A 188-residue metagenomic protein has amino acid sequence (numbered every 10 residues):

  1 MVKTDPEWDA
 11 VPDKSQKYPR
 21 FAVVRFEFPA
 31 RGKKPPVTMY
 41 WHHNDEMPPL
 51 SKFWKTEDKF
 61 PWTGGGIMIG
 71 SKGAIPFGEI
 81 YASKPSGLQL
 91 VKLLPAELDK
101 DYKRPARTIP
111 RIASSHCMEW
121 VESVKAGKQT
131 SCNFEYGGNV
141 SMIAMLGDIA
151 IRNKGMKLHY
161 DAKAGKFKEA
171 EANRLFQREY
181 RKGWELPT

Functional and structural regions predicted by a protein language model:
M1-E135, S141-T188: Contiguous beta-strand/loop segments that form the cofactor/metal-binding neighborhood of enzyme cores
